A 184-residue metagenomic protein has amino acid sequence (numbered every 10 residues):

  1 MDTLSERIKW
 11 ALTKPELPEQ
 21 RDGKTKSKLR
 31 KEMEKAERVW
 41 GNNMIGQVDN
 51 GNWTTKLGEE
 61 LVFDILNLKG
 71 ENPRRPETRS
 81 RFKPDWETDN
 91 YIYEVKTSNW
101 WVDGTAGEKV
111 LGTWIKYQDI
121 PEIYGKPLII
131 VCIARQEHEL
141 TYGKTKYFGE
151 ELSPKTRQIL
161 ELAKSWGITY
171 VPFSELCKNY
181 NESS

Functional and structural regions predicted by a protein language model:
M1-R75: Acidic-basic catalytic patches of nuclease active cores, encompassing PD-(D/E)XK and other metal-cofactor nuclease
K56-E60, W114, S153-R157: Residue-level marker for well-ordered alpha-helical positions
V62-G70, Y117-Y124, I159-A163: Hydrophobic, Leu/Ile/Phe/Ala-enriched alpha-helical segments that form helix-helix packing faces
E77, D85: Core catalytic machinery and nucleic-acid-binding channels of phosphodiester-processing enzymes
F82: Beta-rich catalytic cores
W86-N99: Conserved catalytic cores of phosphodiester-cleaving nucleases, focusing on short active-site segments
T97-E151: Catalytic cores of nucleic-acid endonucleases
I129-S184: Domain-level recognition of nuclease-like catalytic cores that cleave nucleotide substrates
